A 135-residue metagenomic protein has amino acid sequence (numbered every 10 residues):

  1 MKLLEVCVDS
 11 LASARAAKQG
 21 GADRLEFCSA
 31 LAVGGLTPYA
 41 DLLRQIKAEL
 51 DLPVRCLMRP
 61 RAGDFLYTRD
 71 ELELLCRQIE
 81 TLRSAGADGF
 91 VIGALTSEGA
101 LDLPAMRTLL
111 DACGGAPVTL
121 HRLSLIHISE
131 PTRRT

Functional and structural regions predicted by a protein language model:
M1-D9, P60-L74, L120-L125: Active-site mouth loops of central-metabolism enzymes
L4-V6, L25-F27, V54-M58, F90-I92 (+1 more regions): Hydrophobic faces of well-ordered beta-strands that scaffold small-molecule active sites in alpha/beta enzyme cores
A17, L82, H121: Conserved, mostly hydrophobic/aromatic
G20-L25, L50-L52, G86-G89, C113-A116 (+1 more regions): Glycine-enriched alpha-helix->loop->beta-strand junction motifs that scaffold or abut catalytic
A32-L50, T96-D111, S129: Active-site-adjacent beta->alpha loops and helix N-cap segments on the catalytic face of soluble alpha/beta enzymes
I46, L52-L101: Glycine/small-residue-rich loop that forms an oxyanion/phosphate-binding "nest" at active or ligand-binding sites
A87-L125: Hydrophobic, well-structured mid-protein blocks that either form specific transmembrane helices
I126-T135: Single conserved hydrophobic/aromatic residue that forms the stacking wall/gate of nucleotide- or nucleobase-binding
